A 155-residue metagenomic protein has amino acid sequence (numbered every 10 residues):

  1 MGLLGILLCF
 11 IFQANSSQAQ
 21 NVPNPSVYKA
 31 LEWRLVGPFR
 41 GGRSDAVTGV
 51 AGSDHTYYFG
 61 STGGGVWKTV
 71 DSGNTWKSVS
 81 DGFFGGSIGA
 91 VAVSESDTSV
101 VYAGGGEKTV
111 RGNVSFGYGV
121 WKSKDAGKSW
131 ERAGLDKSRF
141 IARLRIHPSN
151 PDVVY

Functional and structural regions predicted by a protein language model:
G2-Q13: Bacterial N-terminal signal peptides
N15-A19: Sec/Tat signal peptide C-region and signal peptidase I cleavage site
Q20-Y155: Beta-propeller blade termini and top-face loops
